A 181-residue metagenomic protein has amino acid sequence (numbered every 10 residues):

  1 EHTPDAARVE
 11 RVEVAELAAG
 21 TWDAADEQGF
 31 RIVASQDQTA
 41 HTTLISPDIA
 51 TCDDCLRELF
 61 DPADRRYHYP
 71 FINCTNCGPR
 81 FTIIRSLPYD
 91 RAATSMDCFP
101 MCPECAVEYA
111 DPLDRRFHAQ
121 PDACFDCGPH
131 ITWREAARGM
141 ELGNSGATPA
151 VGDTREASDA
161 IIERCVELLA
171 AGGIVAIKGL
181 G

Functional and structural regions predicted by a protein language model:
E1-T132, N144: Intrinsically disordered, low-complexity, mixed-charge
D48, A170-A171: Residue-level preference for short coil/turn positions at secondary-structure junctions
E135-A160: Intrinsically disordered, low-complexity terminal tails and inter-domain linkers enriched for S/T/G/P/D/E
I161-L168: Glycine-rich phosphate/dinucleotide-binding loop and adjoining beta-alpha-beta core of small-molecule
G173-G181: ATP-grasp fold ATP-binding core
